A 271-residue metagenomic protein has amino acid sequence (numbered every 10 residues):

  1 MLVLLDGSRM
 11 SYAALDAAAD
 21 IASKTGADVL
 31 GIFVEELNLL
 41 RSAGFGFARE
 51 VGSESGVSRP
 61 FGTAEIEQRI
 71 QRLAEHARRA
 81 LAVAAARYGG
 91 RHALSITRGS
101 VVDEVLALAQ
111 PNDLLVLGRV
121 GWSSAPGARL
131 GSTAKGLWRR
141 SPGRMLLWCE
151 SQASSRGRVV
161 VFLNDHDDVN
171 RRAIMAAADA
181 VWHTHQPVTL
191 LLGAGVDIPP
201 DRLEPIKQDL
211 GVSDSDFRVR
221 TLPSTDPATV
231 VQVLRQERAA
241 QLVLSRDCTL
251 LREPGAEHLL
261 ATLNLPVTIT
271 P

Functional and structural regions predicted by a protein language model:
M1-P60, R156-L222, A239, T262 (+1 more regions): Small/aliphatic-rich secondary-structure junction motif
L15-A17, S23, L94, S100-A153 (+1 more regions): Gly/Ser-rich helix-loop-strand patches that form or flank binding pockets for ribonucleotide-derived cofactors
A18, L81, V105, A177 (+2 more regions): Aromatic/hydrophobic pocket-lining residues that form π-stacking "cages" and hydrophobic walls in ligand
S58-Q68: Short glycine/proline- and acidic residue-enriched helix-loop micro-motifs that form flexible lids or anion-recognition
I66-L73, T97: Active-site beta->alpha loop and helix N-cap motifs at the rims of alpha/beta catalytic domains
H76-H92: A structural motif corresponding to the C-terminal end of an alpha-helix and its immediate exit/capping segment
H92-L94, V219: Hydrophobic/aromatic anchor residues within beta-strands of the central parallel beta-sheet of Rossmann-like
G99-V102, L222-T229: Conserved active-site histidine-acidic residue motif and adjacent donor-binding/catalytic loop of glycosyltransferases
